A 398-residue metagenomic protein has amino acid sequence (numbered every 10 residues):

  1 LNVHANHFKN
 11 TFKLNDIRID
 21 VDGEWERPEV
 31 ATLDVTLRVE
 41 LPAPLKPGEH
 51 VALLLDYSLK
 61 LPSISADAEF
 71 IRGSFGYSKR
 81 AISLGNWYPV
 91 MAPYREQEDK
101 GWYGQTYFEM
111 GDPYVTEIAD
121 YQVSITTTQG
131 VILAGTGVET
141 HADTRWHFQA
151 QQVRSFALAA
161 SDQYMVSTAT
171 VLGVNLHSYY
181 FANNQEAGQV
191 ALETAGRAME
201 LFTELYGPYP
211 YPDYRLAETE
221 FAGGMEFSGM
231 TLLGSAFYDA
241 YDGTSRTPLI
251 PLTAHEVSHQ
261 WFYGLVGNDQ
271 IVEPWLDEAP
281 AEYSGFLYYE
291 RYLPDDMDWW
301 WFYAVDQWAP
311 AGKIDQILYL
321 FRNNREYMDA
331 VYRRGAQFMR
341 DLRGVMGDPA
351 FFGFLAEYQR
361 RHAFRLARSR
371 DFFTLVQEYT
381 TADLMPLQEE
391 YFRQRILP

Functional and structural regions predicted by a protein language model:
L1-E26, T126, G130-V131: Solvent-exposed beta-hairpin/edge-strand motifs
N10, E29, A52-A157: Extended, low-hydrophobicity, Ser/Thr/Pro/Gly-biased non-transmembrane segments
V35-V39, V51, W146: Short strand-edge motifs at loop-to-beta-strand transitions and within beta-strands of extracellular beta-rich domains
R38-P44, M110, F181-V190, Q270-I271 (+3 more regions): Second-shell loop/turn segments in exported
P44, H50, L54-D56, G111-D112 (+8 more regions): Zn2+-dependent metallopeptidase catalytic core
E96-D99, G104-G111, A134, A142 (+5 more regions): Non-catalytic accessory/interaction domains
V123, H147, Y164-Q260, G264-E273 (+2 more regions): Juxtacatalytic substrate-recognition/specificity segment
P274, E278-R340, G344-M346, H362 (+2 more regions): Acidic/His/Gly-enriched intrinsically disordered linker/tail segments that often contain short helix/coil "MoRF-like"
